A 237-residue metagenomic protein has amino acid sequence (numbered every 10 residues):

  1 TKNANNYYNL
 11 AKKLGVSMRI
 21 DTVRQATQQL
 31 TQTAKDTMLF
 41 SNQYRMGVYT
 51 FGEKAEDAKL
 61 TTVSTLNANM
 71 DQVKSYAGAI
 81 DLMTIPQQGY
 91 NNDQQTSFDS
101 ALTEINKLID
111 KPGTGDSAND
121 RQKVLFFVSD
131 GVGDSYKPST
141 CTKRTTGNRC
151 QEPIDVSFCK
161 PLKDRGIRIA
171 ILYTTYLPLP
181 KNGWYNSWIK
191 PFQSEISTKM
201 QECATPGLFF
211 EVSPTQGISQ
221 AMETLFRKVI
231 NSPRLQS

Functional and structural regions predicted by a protein language model:
T1-S237: P/S/T/G-enriched low-complexity
